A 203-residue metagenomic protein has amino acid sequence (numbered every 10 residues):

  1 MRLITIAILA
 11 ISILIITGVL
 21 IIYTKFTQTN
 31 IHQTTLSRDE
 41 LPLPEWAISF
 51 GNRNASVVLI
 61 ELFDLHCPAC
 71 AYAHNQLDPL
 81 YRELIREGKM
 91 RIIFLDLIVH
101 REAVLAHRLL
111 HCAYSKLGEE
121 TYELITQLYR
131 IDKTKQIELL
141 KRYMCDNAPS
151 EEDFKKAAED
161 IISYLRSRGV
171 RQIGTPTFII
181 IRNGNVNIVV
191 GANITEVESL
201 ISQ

Functional and structural regions predicted by a protein language model:
M1-Y23, L140-Q203: C-terminal cap of thioredoxin/glutaredoxin-like
T24-D39: Ser/Thr/Pro/Gly-rich low-complexity linker/stalk segments immediately outside membranes or between
E40-V57: A short beta-strand-turn-helix
E45, L77-P79, S163: Alpha-helical scaffolding within the catalytic cores of extracellular/periplasmic polymer-degrading hydrolases
S49-F50, C67, G184: PAS/PAS-like sensory domain loop/N-cap motif
I60-L65, A71-D146, V170-I173, A192: Structural alpha/beta surface segment adjacent to cysteine/selenocysteine redox centers across thiol/disulfide enzymes
